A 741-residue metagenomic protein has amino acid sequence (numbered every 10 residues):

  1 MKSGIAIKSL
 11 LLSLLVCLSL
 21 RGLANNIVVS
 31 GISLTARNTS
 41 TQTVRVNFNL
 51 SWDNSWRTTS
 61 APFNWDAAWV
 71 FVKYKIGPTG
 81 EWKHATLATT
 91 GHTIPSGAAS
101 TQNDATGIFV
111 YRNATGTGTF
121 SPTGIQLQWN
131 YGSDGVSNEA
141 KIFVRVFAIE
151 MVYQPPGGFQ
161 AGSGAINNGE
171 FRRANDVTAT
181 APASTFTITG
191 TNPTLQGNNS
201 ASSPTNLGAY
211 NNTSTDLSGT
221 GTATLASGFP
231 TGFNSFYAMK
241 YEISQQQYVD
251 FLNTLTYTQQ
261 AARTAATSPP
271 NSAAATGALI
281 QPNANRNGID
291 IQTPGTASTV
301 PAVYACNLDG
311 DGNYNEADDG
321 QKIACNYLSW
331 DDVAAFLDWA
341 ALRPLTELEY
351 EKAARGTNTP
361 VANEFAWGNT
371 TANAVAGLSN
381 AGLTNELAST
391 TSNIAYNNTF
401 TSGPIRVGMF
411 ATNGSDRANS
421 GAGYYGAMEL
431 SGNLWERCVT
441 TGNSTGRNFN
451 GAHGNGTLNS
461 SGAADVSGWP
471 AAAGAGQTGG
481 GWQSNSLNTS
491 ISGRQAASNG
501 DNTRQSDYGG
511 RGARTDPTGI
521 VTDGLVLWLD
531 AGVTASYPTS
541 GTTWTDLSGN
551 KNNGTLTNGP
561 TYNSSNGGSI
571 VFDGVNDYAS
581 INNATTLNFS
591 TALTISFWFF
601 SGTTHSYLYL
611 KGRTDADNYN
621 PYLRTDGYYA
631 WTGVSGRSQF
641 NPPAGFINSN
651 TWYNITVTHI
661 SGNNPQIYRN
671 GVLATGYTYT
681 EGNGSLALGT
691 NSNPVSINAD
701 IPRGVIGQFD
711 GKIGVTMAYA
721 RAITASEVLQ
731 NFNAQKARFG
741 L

Functional and structural regions predicted by a protein language model:
T35-N38, R45, Y131-Y153, A161 (+3 more regions): GGW-centered surface loops in extracellular recognition modules
N49-P62: Short amphipathic, basic-aromatic surface patches that mediate peripheral association with negatively charged
T86-T117, S163-N369, A374-A376, N443-S444: Active-site microenvironments of metalloenzymes and redox enzymes
E139, F143, E150, R504-D516 (+2 more regions): Short, structured beta-strand segments at or near domain termini in extracellular proteins/domains
G232, D311-S467: Functional-site microenvironments in short loops/helix caps that host divalent-cation chemistry
T264, L430-D516: Surface-exposed recognition segments
A472-G474, G481, Q505, P517-S536 (+4 more regions): Extracellular glycan-associated modules
S548-G568: Extracellular glycan-recognition surfaces and repeat-rich motifs
